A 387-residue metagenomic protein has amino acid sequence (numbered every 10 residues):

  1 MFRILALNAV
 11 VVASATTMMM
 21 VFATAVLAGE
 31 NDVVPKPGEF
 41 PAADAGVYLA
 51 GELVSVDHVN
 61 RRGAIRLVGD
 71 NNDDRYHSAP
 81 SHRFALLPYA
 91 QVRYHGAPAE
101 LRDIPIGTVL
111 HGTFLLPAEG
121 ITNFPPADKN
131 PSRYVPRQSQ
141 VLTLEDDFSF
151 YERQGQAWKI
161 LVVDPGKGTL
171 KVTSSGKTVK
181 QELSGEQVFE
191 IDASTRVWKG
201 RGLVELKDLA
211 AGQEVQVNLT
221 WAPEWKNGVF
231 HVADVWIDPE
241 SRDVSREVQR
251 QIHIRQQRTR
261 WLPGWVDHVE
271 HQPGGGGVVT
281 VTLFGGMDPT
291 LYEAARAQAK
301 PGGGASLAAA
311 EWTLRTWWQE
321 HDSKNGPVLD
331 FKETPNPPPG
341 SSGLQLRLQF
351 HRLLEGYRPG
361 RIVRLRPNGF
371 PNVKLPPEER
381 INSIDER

Functional and structural regions predicted by a protein language model:
M1-L7: Positively charged n-region of N-terminal signal peptides that target proteins for export
F2, F22-Y89, R93-S194, W198-R387: Short, flexible, surface-exposed loop segments at domain boundaries
N8-A25: Bacterial N-terminal signal peptides
